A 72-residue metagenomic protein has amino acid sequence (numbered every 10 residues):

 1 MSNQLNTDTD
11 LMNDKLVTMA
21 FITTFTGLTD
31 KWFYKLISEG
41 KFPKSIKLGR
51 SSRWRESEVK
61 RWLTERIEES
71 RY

Functional and structural regions predicted by a protein language model:
S2-W32, L36, T64-E68: Polyanion-binding surface elements
L16-F21, K44-I67: Short helix-start
D30, P43-K44: Residue-level detector of short coil/turn "hinge" positions at structural boundaries
Y72: Catalytic phosphate/metal-binding cores of nucleic-acid and nucleotide-processing enzymes, i.e., regions that mediate
